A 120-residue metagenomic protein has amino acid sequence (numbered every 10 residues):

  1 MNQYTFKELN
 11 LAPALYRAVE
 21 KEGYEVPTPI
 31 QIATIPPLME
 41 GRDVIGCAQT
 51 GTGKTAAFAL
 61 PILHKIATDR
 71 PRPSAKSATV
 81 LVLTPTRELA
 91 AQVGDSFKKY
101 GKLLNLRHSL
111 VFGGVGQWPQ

Functional and structural regions predicted by a protein language model:
N2-Q120: SF2 DExD/H RNA helicase N-terminal ATP-binding lobe
